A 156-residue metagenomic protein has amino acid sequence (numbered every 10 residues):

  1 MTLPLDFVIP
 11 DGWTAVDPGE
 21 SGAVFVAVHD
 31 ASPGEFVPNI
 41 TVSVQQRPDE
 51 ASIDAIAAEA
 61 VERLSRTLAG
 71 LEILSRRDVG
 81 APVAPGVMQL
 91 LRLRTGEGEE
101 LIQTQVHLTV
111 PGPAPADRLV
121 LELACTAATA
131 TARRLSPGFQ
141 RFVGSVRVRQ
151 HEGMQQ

Functional and structural regions predicted by a protein language model:
M1-A58: Secretory pathway targeting signatures of secreted, lumenal, and periplasmic proteins
D11-W13, V120-Q156: Surface-exposed amphipathic alpha-helical segments
A31-E35, T109-D117: Short glycine/proline-enriched loop/turn "hinge" motifs that connect secondary-structure elements and lie
S32-P38, D49-A51, E97-L101, T129-L135: Short, surface-exposed beta-strand/loop "edge" segments at domain boundaries and coil↔beta transitions
F36-T41, P85-V87, D117-A124: Glycine-rich, often proline-containing surface loops adjacent to acidic residues and nearby aromatics that form
Q46, T95, T109-V110, A127-T129: Beta-strand elements of well-folded, non-transmembrane domains
A57-A114, Q140, Q156: Signature of long, low-cysteine stretches enriched in small and polar/charged residues
